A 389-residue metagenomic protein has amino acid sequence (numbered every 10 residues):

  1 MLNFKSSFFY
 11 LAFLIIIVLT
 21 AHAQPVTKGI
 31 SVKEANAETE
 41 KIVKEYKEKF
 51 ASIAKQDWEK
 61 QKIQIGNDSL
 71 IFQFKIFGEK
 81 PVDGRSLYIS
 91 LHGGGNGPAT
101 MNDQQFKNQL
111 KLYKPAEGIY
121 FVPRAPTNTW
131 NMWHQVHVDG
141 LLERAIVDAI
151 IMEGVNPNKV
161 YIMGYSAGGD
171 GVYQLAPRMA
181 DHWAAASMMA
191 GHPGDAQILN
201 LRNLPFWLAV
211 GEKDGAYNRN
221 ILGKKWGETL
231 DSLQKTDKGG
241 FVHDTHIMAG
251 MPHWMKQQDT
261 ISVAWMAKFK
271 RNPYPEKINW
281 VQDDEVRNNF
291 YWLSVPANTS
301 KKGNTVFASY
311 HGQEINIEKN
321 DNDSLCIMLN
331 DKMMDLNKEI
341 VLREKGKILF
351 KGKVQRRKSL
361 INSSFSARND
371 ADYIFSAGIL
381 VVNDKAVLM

Functional and structural regions predicted by a protein language model:
M1-L11: Bacterial N-terminal signal peptides that target proteins for export
Y10-V18: Bacterial N-terminal signal peptides
Q24-S86, R356-D372, V382-M389: A domain-start/cap signature at the N-terminus of enzymes
P25-I30, D231-M389: Alpha/beta-hydrolase-fold serine-hydrolase catalytic core, especially in secreted/extracellular enzymes
D83-L87, A116-Y120, N156-V160, M179-A185 (+2 more regions): Loop/turn elements at helix/coil->beta-strand transitions in domains of secreted/extracellular proteins
G84-I151: Active-site machinery of serine-nucleophile hydrolases
I151, N158-R202: Primarily recognizes the serine-hydrolase "nucleophile elbow" in alpha/beta-hydrolase and SGNH/GDSL folds
A185-A267: The feature captures the conserved acid-bearing segment of alpha/beta-hydrolase catalytic domains
